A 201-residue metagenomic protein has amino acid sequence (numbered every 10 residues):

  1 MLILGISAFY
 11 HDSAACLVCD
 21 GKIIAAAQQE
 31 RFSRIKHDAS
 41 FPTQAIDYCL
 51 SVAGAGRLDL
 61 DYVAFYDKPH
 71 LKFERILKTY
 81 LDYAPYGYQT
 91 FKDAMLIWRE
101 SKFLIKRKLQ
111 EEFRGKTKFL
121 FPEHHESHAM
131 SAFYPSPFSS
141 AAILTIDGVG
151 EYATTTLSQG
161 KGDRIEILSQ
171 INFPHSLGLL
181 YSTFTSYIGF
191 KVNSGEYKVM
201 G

Functional and structural regions predicted by a protein language model:
M1-G201: Short acidic/glycine-rich loops and adjacent helix/strand connectors that line catalytic pockets where negatively
